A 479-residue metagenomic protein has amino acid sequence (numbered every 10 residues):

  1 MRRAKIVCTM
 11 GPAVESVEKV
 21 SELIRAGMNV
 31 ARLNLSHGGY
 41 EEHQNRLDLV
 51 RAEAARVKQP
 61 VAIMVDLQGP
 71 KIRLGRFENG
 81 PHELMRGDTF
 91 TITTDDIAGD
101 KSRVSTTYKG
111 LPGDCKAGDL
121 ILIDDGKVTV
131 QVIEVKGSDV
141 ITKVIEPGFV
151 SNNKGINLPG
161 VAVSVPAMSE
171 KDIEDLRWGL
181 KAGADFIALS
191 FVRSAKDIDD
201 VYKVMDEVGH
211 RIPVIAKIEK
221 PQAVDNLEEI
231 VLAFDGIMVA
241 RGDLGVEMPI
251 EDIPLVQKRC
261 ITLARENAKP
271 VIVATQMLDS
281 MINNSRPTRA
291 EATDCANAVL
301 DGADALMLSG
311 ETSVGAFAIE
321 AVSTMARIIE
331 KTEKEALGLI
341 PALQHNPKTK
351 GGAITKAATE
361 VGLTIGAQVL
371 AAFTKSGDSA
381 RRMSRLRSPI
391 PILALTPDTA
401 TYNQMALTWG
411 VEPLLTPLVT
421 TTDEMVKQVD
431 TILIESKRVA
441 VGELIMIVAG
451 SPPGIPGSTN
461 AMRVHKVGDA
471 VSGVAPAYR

Functional and structural regions predicted by a protein language model:
M1-R479: Non-catalytic helical/linker scaffolds that mediate oligomerization, partner binding, and domain coupling around large
